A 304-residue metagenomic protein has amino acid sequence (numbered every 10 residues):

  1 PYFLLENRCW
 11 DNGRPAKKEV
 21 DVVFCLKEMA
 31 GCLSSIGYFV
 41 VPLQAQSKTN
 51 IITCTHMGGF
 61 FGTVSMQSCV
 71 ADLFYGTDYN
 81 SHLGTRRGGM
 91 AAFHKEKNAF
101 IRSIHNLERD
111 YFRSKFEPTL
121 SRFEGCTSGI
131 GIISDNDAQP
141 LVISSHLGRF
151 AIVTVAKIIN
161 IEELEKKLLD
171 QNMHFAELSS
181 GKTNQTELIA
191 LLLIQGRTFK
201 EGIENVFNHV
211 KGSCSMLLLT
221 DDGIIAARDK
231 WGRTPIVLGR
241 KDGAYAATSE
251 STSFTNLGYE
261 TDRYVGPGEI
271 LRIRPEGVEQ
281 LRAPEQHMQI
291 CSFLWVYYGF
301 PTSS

Functional and structural regions predicted by a protein language model:
N7, K17-K18, K27: Polybasic, lysine-rich low-complexity intrinsically disordered segments
Y38-H56: Short, Lys/Arg-enriched N-terminal segments with co-localized hydrophobic residues within the first ~10-30 amino acids
I52-P267, R272-S304: Conserved short alpha-helical segments that host acidic/polar catalytic motifs at enzyme active sites
